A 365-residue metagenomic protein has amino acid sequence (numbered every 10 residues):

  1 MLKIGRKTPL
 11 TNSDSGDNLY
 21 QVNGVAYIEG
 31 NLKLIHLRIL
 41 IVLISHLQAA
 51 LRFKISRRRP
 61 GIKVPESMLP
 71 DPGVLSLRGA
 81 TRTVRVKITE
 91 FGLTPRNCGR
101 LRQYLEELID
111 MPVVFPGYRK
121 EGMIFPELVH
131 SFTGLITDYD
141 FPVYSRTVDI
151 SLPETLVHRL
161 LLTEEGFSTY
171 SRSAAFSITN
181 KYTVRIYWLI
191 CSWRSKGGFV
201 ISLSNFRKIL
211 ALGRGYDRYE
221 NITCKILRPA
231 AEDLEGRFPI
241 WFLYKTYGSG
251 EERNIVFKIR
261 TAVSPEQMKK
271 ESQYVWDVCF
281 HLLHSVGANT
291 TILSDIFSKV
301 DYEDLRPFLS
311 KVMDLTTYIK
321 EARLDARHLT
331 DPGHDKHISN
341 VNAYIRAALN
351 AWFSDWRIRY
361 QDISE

Functional and structural regions predicted by a protein language model:
M1-D295, K299-V312, T316-E365: Charged, alpha-helix-forming regions
